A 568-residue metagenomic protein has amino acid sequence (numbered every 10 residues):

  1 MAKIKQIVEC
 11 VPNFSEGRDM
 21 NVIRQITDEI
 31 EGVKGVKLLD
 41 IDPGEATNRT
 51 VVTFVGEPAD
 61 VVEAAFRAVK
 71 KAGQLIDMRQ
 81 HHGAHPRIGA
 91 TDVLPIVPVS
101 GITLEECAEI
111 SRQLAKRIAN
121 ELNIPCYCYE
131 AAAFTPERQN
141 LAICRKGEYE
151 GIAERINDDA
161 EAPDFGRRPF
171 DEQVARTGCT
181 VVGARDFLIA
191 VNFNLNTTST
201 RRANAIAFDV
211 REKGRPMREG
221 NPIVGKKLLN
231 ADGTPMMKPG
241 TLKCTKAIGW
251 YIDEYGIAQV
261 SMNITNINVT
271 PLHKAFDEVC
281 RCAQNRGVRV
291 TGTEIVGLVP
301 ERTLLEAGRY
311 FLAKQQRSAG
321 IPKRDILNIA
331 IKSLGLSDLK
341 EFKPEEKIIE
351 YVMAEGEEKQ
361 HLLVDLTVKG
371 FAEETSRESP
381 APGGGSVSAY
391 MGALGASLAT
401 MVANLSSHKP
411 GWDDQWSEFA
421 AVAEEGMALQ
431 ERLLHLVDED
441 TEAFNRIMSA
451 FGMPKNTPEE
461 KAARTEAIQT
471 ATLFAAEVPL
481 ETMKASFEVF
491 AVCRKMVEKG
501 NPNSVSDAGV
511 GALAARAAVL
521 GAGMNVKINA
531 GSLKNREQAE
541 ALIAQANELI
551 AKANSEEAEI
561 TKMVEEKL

Functional and structural regions predicted by a protein language model:
A2-G370, R377, K455, E460-A463 (+1 more regions): Long, contiguous binding/interaction regions
P12, I88-P95, N266, T375-V402 (+1 more regions): Conserved phosphate/anionic-ligand binding catalytic regions in large, soluble enzymes, centered on
I26, A65-A72, V387-V402, V489 (+3 more regions): Buried hydrophobic packing segments
T53, E57, T198, L363 (+10 more regions): Non-transmembrane, amphipathic alpha-helical segments
L114, I124-C128, E137-N140, V489 (+1 more regions): Preference for long, well-ordered alpha-helical segments
F187-I189, A443-L513, A517, N529: Amphipathic alpha-helical interface segments
V402, Q430-V437, F444, A476-M483 (+6 more regions): A structural signal for well-ordered alpha-helices, especially hydrophobic packing surfaces of coiled-coils
H408-P454, L549-A558: A structural-propensity feature for long, helix-poor, extended segments
